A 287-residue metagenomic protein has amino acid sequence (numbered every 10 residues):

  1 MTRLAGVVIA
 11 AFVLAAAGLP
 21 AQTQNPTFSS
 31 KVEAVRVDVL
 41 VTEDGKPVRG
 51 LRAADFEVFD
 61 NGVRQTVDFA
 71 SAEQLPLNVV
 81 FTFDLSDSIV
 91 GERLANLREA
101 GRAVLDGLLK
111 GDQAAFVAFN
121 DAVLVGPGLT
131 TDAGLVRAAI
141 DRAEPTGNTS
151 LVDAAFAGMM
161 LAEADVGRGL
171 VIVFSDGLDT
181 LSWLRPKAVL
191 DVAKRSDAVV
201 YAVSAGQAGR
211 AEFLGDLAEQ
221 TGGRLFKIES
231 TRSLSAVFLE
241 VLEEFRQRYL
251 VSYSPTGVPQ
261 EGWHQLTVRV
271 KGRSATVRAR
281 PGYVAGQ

Functional and structural regions predicted by a protein language model:
M1-T2: N-terminal secretory signal peptides that target proteins for export/translocation
A5-A17: Bacterial N-terminal signal peptides
L19-Q287: Scaffold/interface architecture of coatomer-like assemblies
